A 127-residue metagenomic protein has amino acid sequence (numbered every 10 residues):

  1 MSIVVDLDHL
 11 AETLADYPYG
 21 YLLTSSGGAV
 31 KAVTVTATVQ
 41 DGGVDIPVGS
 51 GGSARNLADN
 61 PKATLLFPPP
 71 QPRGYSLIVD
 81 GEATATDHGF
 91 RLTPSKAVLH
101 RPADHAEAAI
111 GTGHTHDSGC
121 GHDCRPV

Functional and structural regions predicted by a protein language model:
M1-V127: Binding-site signature for planar aromatic cofactors or substrates
